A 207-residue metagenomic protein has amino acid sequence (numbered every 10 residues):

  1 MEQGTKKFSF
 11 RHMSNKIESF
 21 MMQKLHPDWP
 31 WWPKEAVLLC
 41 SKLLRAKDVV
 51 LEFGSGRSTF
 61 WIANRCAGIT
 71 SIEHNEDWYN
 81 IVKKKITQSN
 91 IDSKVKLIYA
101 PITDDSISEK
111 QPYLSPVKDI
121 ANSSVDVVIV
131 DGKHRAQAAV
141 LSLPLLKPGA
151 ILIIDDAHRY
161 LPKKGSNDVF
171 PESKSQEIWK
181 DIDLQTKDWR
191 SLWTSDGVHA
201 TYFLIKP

Functional and structural regions predicted by a protein language model:
T5-I17, R65-G68, K85-Y99, K147 (+3 more regions): P-loop/Walker A phosphate-binding loop and immediately adjacent motor/lid segment at beta-alpha junctions
K7-K47: Class I SAM-dependent methyltransferase Rossmann-like catalytic core, especially the SAM/SAH-binding loop
P27-K34, F53, I107-Q111, K133 (+1 more regions): Conserved phosphate-coordination/catalytic loops
K34-D105: SAM cofactor-binding core of SAM-dependent methyltransferases, primarily the Rossmann-like beta-alpha-beta module
V50, S71, I129, I153-I154: Generic enzyme active-site microenvironment
F53, H74, G132, D156-A157: Generic detector of well-ordered alpha-helical packing
K96-L141: Internal catalytic-core helix/loop-beta-alpha segment that presents or stabilizes conserved functional determinants
I120, V127, K133-P207: C-terminal substrate-binding/active-site "lid" region of AdoMet-derived donor-dependent transferases
